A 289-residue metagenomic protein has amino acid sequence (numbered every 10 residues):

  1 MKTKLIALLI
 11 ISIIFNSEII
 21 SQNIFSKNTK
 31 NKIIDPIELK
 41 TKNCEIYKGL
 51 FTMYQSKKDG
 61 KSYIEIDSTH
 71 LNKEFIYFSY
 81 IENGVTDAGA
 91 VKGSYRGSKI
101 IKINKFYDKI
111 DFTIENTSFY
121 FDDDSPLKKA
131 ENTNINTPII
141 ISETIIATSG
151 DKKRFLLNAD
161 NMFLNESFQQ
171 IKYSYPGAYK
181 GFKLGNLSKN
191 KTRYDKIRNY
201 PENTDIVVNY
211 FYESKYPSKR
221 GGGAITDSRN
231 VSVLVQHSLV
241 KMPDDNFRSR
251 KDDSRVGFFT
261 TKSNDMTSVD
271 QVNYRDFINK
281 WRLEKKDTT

Functional and structural regions predicted by a protein language model:
M1-S26: Bacterial Sec-dependent N-terminal signal peptides
I24-T289: Auxiliary tRNA-acceptor-end handling modules of aminoacyl-tRNA synthetases
